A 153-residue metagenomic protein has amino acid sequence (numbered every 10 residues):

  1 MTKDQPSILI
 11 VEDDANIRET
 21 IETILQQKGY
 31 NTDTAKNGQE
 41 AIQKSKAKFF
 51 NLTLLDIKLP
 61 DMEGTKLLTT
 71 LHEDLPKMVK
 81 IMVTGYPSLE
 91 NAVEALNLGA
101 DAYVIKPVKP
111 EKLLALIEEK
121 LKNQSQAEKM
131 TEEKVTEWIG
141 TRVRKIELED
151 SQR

Functional and structural regions predicted by a protein language model:
D14-D33, K120: Two-component/phosphorelay signaling modules centered on CheY-like receiver
T34-L52: Acidic, metal-coordinating helix/loop segments flanking the phosphotransfer/catalytic sites of two-component signaling
N37, E63-K66: Acidic catalytic/metal-coordinating carboxylates
Q43, T65-K77: Short amphipathic alpha-helix used as the core "switch/output" element in two-component signaling
V108-I117: C-terminal output helix
N123-R153: CheY-like receiver
